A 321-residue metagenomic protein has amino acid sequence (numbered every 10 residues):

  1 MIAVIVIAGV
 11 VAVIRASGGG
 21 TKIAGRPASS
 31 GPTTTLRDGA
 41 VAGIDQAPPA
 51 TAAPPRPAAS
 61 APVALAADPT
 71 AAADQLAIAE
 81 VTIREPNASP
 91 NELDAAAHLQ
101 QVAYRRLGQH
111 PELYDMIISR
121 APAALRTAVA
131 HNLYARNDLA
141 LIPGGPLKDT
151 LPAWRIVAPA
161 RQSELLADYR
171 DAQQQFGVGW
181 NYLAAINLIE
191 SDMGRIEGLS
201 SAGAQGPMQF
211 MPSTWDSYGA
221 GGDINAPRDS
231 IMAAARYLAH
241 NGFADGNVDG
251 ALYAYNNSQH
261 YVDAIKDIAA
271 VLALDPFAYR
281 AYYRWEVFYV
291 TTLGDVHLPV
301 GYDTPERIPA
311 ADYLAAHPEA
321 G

Functional and structural regions predicted by a protein language model:
V4-A16: Hydrophobic alpha-helical membrane-insertion segments, chiefly the h-region of N-terminal signal peptides
A8, G19, H297-G321: Extended low-complexity, intrinsically disordered tails
V13, G18-R26, R56-A59, V63-A66 (+2 more regions): N-terminal export signals and maturation junctions of secreted/periplasmic proteins
A24-S29, R37, A42: Intrinsically disordered, low-complexity segments enriched in small/polar and acidic residues
S29-L36, A50-A52: Extracellular mucin-like PTS domains
V41-A53, P57-L65: Non-catalytic protein-protein interaction scaffold segments in large eukaryotic complex-forming proteins
E112-P299, P309-A315: Catalytic glycan-binding domains that act on GlcNAc-containing polysaccharides
